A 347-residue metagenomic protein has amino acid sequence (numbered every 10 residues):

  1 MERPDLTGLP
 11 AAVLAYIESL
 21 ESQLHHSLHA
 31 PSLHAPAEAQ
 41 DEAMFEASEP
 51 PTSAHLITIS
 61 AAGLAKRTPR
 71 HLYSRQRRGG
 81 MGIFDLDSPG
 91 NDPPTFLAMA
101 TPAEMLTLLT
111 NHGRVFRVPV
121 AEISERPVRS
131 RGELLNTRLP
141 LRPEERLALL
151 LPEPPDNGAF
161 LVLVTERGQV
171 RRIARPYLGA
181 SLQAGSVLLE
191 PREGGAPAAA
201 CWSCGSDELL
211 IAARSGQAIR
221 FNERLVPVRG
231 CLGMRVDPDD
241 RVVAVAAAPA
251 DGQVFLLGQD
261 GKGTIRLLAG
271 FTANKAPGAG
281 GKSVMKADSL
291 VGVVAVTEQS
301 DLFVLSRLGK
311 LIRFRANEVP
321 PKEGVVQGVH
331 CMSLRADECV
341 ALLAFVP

Functional and structural regions predicted by a protein language model:
M1-P347: Short, structured "edge-of-domain" segments at secondary-structure transitions
